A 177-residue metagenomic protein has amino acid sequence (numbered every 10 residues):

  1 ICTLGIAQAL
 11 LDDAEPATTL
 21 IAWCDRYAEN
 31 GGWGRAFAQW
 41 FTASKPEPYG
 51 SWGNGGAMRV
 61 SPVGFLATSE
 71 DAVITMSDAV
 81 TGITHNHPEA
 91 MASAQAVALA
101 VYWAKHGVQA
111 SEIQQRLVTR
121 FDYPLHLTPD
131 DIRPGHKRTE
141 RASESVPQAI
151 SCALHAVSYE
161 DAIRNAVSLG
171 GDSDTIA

Functional and structural regions predicted by a protein language model:
I1-A177: Structured, active/binding-site neighborhoods that engage oxygen-rich ligands
